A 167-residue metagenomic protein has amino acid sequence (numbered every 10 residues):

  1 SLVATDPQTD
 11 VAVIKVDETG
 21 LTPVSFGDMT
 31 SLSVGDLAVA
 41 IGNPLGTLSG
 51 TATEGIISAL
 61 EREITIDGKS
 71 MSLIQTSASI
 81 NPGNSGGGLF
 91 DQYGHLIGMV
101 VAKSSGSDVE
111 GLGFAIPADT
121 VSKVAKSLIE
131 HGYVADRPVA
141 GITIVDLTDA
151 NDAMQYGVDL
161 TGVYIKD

Functional and structural regions predicted by a protein language model:
S1-T161: Serine-dependent protease modules
